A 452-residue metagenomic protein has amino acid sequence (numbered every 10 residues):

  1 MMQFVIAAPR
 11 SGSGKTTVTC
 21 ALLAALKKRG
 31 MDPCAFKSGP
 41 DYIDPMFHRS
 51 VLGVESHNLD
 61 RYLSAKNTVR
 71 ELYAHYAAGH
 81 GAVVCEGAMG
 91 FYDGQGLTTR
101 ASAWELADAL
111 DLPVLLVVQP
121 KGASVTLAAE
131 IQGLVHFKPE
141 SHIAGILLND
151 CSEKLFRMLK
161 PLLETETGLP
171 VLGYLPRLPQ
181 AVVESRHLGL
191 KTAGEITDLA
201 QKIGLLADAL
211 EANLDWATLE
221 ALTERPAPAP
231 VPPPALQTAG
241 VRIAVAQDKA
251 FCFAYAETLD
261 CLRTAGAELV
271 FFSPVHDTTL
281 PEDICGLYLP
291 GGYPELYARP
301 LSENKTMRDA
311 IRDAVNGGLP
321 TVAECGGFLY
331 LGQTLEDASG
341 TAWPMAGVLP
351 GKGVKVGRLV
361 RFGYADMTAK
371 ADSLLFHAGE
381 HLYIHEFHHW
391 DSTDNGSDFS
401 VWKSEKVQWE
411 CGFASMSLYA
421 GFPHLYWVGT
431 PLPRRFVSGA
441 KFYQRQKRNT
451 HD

Functional and structural regions predicted by a protein language model:
M1-M2, L236-R242: A short, charged/proline- and glycine-enriched loop that marks the coil->beta-strand transition at the N-terminal
M2-L110, V118-H142, D150-R157: ATP-dependent carboxylate-amine ligase catalytic core
K37-S38, V171-P179, E268-H276: Beta-strand->loop->alpha-helix junctions that form or flank phosphate-binding loops in nucleotide-handling enzymes
A107, A212-N213, Q237-A239, F251-C261 (+3 more regions): C-terminal and late-domain segments of enzyme folds
L112, L169, N316-P320: A short helix->loop->beta-strand "cap" motif at the edges of active sites that frequently abuts
S124-A235: Internal gly/pro-rich beta-alpha loop/helix module that stabilizes soluble enzyme cofactors or their anionic handles
V241-K305, D309-A314: Phosphate-binding active sites in nucleotide-utilizing proteins
P294-D372: Cysteine-nucleophile active-site neighborhood
